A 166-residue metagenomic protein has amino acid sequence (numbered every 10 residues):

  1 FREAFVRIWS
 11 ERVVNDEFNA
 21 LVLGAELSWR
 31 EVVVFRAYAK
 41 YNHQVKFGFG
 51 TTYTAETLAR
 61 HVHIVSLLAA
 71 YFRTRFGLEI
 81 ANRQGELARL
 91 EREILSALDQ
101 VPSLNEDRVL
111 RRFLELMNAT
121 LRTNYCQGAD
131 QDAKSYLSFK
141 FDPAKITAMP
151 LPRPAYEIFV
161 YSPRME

Functional and structural regions predicted by a protein language model:
F1-E166: Extended, well-ordered protein cores
